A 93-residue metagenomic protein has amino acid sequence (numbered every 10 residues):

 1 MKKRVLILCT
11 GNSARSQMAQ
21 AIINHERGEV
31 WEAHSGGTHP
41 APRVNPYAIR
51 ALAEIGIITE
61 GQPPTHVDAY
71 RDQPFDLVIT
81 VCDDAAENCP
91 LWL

Functional and structural regions predicted by a protein language model:
K2-D68: Conserved active-site segments centered on acidic
D68-L93: Glycine/proline-rich loop-helix segments at beta-alpha junctions forming the active-site rim of enzyme cores
